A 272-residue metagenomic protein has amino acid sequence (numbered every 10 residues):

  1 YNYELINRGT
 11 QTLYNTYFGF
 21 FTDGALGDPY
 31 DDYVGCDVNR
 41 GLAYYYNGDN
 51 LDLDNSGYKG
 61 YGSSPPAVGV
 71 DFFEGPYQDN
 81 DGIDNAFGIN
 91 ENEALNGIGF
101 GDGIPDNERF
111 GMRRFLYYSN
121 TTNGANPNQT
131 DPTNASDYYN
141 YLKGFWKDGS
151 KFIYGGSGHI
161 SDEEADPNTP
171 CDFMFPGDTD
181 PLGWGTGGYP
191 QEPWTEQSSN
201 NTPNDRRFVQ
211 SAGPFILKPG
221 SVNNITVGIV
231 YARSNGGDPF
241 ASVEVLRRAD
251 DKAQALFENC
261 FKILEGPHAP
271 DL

Functional and structural regions predicted by a protein language model:
Y1-L272: Extracellular/surface-associated beta-sandwich interaction domains
